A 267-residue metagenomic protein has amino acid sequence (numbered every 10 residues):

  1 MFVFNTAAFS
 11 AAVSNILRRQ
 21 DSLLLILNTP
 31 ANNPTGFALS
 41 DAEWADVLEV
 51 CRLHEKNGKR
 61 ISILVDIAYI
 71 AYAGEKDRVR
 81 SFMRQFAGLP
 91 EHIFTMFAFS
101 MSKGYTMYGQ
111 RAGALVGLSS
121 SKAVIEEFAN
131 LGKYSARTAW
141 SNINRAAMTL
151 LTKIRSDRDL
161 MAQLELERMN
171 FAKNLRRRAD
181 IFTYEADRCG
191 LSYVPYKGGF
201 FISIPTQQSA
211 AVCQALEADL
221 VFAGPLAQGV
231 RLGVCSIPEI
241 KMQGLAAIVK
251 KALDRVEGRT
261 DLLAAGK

Functional and structural regions predicted by a protein language model:
M1-K267: PLP-dependent class I/II
